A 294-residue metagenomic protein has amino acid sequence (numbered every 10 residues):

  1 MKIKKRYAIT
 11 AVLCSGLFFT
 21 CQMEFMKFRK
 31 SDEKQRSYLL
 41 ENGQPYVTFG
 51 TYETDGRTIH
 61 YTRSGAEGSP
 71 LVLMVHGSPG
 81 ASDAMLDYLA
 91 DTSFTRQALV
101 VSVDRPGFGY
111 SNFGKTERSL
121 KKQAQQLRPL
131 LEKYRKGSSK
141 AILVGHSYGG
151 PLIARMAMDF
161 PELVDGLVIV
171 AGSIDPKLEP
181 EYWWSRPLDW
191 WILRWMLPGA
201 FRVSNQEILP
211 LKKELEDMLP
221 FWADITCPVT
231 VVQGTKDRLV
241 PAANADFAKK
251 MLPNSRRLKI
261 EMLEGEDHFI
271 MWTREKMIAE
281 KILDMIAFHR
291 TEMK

Functional and structural regions predicted by a protein language model:
K2-T51: An N-terminal hydrophobic leader/cap segment in hydrolases
S64-Y110: Conserved HGGG/HGGXW glycine-rich cap/lid loop of the alpha/beta-hydrolase fold
T92, T235-L263: Conserved loop-alpha-helix segment in the C-terminal half of the alpha/beta-hydrolase fold that carries the catalytic
S102-I142: Active-site loop/oxyanion-hole signature of alpha/beta-hydrolase fold enzymes
P151-M158, L167-R194: Flexible "cap/lid" loop of the alpha/beta hydrolase fold
N205-F221: Active-site nucleophile elbow and catalytic-triad environment of alpha/beta-hydrolase enzymes
I225, V231-Q233, D237: Short beta-strand/loop motif that positions the catalytic acidic residue of the alpha/beta-hydrolase fold
E266-E275: Catalytic histidine-centered segment of alpha/beta-hydrolase-like enzymes
